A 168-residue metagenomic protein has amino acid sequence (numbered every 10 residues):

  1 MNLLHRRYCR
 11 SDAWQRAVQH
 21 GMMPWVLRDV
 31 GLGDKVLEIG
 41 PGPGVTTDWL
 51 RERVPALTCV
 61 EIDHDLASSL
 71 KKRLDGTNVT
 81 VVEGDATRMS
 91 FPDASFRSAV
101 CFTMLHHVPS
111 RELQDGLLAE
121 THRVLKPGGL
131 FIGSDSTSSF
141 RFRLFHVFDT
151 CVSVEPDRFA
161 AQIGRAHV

Functional and structural regions predicted by a protein language model:
M1-A17: Class I SAM-dependent methyltransferase Rossmann-like catalytic core, especially the SAM/SAH-binding loop
Q15-D34: Conserved alpha-helix/loop element of class I SAM-dependent methyltransferases that forms part of the SAM/SAH-binding
G33-G42: Conserved class I S-adenosyl-L-methionine
P43-R88: Class I SAM-dependent methyltransferase SAM/SAH-binding core
V100-C101: A conserved beta-strand element that flanks and buttresses the S-adenosyl-L-methionine
D115-P127: A short glycine-rich, Lys/Arg-flanked "PGG" loop and its adjoining helix->strand segment in the class I
G128-D135: Conserved beta-strand signature within the Rossmann-like core of class I S-adenosyl-L-methionine
A166-V168: Conserved small/polar residues in nucleotide/adenosyl-binding loops
